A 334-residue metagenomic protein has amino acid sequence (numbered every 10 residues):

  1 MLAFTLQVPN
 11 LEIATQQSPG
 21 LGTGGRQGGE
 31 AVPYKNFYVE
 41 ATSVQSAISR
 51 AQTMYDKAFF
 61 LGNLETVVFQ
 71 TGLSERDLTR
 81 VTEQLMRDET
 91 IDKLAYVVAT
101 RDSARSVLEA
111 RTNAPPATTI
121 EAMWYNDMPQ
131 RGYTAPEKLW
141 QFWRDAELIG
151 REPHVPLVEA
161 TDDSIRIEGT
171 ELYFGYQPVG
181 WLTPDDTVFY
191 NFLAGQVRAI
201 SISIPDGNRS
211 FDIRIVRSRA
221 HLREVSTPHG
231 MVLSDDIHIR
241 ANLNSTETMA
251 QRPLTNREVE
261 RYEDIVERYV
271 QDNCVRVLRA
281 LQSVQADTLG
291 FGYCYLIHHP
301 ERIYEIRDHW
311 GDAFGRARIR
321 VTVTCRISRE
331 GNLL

Functional and structural regions predicted by a protein language model:
M1-L334: Membrane-proximal alpha-helical signals and transmembrane carboxylates
